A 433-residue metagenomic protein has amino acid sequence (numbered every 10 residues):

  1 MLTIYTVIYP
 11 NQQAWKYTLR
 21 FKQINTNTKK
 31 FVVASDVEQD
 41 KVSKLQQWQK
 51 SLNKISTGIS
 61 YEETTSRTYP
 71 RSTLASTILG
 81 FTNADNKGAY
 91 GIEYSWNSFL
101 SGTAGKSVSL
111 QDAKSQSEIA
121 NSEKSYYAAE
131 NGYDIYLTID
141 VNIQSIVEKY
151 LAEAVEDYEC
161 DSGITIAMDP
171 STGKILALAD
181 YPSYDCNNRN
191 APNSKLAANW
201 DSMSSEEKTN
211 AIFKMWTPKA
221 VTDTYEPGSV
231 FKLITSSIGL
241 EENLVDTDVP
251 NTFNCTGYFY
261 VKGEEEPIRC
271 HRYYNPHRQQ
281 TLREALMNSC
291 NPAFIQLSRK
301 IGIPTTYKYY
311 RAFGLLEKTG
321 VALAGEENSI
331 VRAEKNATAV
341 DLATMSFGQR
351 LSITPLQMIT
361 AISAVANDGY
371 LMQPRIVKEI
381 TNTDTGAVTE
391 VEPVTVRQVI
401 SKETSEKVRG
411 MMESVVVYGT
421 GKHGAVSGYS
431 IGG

Functional and structural regions predicted by a protein language model:
T3, V7, D112-Y126, I139 (+2 more regions): Beta-lactam-recognizing serine transpeptidase/beta-lactamase-like catalytic domain environment
T3-G132: Small/polar-residue-rich segments within soluble enzyme cores
I8, Q12-Q13, I55, D161 (+2 more regions): Short coil/loop linkers at secondary-structure junctions
N27-F31, T57, L74-T77, N131-I135 (+5 more regions): Envelope-exposed proteins and targeting segments
K30, A120-G163: Conserved, well-ordered alpha-helix/loop/beta-strand core segments that scaffold catalytic motifs
N97, S101-A104, K124, E148 (+3 more regions): Amphipathic, well-packed alpha-helical segments that form the structural scaffold of globular domains
T165-P170: Short hydrophobic alpha-helical segments used for membrane anchoring or interfacial signaling
